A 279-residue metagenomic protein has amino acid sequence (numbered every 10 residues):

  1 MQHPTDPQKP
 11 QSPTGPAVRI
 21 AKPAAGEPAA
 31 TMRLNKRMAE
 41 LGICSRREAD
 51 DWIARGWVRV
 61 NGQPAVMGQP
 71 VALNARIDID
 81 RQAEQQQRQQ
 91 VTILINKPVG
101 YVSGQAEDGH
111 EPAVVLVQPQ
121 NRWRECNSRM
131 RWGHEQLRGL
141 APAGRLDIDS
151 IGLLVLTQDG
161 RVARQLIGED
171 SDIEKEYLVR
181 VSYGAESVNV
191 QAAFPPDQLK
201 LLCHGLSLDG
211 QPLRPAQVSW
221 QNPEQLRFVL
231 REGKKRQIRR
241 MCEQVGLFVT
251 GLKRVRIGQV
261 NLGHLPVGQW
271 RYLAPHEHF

Functional and structural regions predicted by a protein language model:
M1-P23: Intrinsically disordered, low-complexity RNA-associated tracts
P16-F279: Basic, flexible Lys/Arg- and Gly-enriched helix-loop patches that mediate nucleic-acid binding at interfaces with rRNA
